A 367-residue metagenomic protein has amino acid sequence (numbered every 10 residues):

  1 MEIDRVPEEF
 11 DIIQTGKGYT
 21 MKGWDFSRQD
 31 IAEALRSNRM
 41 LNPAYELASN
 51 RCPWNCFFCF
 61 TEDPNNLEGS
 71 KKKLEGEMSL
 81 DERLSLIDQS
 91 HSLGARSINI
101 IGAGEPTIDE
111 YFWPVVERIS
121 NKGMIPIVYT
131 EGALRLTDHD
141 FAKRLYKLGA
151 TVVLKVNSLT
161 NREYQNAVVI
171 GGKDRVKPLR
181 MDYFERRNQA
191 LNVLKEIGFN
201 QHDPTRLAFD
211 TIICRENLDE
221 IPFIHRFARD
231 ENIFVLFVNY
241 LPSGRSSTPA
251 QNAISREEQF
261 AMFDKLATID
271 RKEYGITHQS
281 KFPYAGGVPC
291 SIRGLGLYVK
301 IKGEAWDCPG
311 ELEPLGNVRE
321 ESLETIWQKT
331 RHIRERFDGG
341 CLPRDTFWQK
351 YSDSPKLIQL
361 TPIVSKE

Functional and structural regions predicted by a protein language model:
M1-M40, E62, A305-E367: Flexible mid-to-C-terminal extensions adjoining Fe-S/redox cofactors in radical SAM and related proteins
M1-R5, G69, S92, Y146-I292 (+3 more regions): Radical SAM enzyme [4Fe-4S]-AdoMet core and its adjacent flexible, acidic and glycine-rich loops/tails across
E2-A150, I254-S255: Conserved alpha-helical substructure of the radical SAM core
L41-P43, R206-A208, D338: Short, solvent-exposed beta-strand edge segments and adjacent coil->beta transition regions
Y45, S49-C52, P283, I301 (+1 more regions): Residue-level signal for mature regions of secreted extracellular proteins and peptides
R51, N55, P289, G340: The −1 position to Zn-ligating cysteines in a subset of zinc-ribbon hairpins
N55, C59, R162-E163, A167 (+1 more regions): Residues that scaffold the ATP/ADP-binding catalytic core of kinase and kinase-like folds
N66, T107, L136, R162 (+2 more regions): Generic structural signal for helix capping and beta-alpha/helix-loop junctions
